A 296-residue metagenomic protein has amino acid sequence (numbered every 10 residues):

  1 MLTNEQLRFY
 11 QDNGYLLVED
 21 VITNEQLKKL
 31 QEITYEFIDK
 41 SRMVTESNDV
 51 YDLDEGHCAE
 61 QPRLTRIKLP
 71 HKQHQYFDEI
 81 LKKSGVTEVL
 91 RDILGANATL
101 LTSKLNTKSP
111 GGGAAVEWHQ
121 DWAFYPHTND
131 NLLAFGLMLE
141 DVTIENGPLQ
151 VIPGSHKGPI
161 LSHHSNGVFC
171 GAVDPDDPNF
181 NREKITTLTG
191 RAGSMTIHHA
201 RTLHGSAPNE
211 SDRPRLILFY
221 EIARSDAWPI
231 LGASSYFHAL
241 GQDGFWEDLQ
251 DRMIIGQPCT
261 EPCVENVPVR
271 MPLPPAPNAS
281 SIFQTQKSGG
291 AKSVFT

Functional and structural regions predicted by a protein language model:
M1-D12, E19-W118, A123-H127, L249-Q250: Non-heme Fe(II)-dependent double-stranded beta-helix
R8, V142-A207: Double-stranded beta-helix
Y15-L17, A134-M138, I185-T187, M195-I197 (+1 more regions): Conserved hydrophobic/aromatic beta-strand scaffold that supports enzyme active sites
K40, V44-D52, M195, R201-T296: Non-heme Fe(II)/2-oxoglutarate
S109, T143, G158, R224-D226: Feature marks short, surface-exposed loop/turn motifs that line or immediately flank catalytic pockets and channel
V116-Q120, L137, P175-D176: Active-site glycine-rich loop that binds ribose-phosphate moieties when present
Q120-L132, E183-K184, G190, R213-P214: A short beta-loop-beta micro-motif enriched in histidine and acidic residues
P126-I144, T189-G190, Y220-R224: Short, conserved beta-strand element in jelly-roll/cupin
